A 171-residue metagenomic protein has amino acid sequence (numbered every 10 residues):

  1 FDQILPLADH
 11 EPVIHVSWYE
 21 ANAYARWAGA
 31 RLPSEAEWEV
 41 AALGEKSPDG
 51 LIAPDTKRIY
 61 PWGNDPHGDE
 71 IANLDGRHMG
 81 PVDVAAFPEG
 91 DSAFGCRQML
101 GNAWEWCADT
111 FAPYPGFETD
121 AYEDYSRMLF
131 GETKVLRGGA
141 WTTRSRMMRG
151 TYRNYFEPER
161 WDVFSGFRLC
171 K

Functional and structural regions predicted by a protein language model:
F1-Y152: Functional-site microenvironments in short loops/helix caps that host divalent-cation chemistry
F130, E159-W161: A generic structural micro-feature
R153-P158: Short, P/G- and charge-enriched loop/turn segments at secondary-structure junctions
V163-K171: Short, structured beta-strand segments at or near domain termini in extracellular proteins/domains
